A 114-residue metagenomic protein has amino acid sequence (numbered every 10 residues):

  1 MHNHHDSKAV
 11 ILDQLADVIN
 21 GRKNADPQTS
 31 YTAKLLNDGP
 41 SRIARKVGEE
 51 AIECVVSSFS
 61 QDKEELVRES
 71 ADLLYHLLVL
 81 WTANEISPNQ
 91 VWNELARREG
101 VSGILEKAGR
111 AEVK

Functional and structural regions predicted by a protein language model:
M1-E69, L74-K114: Flexible "arm" and connector segments at domain edges
